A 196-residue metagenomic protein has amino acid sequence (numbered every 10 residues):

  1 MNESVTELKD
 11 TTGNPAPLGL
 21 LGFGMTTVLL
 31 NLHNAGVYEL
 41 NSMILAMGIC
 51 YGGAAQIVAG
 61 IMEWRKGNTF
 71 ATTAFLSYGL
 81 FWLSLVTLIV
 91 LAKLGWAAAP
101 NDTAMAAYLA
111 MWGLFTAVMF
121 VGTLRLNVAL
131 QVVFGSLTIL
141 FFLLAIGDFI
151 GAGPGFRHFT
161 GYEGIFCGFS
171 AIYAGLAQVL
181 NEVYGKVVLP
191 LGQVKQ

Functional and structural regions predicted by a protein language model:
M1-A59, E63: N-terminal topogenic module of multi-pass integral membrane proteins
E7-N14, G36-M43, R65-T69, W96-T103 (+2 more regions): Juxtamembrane loop-transmembrane helix junctions in multi-pass integral membrane proteins, especially the extracellular
L40-G53, A99-M111, F134, G161-I165: Structural signature of hydrophobic alpha-helical transmembrane segments
Q56-K66, V118-R125: C-terminal ends of transmembrane helices
T69-Y78, A129-S136: Cytoplasmic-side transmembrane-helix entry/capping segments in multi-pass membrane proteins
T72, L80-A107: Helix-adjacent hinge/juxtasegments
A107-V118, V128-F149, F156-A177: Alpha-helical membrane segments in multi-pass integral membrane proteins
G185-Q196: Short, highly charged, low-complexity non-transmembrane loops/tails of multi-pass membrane proteins
